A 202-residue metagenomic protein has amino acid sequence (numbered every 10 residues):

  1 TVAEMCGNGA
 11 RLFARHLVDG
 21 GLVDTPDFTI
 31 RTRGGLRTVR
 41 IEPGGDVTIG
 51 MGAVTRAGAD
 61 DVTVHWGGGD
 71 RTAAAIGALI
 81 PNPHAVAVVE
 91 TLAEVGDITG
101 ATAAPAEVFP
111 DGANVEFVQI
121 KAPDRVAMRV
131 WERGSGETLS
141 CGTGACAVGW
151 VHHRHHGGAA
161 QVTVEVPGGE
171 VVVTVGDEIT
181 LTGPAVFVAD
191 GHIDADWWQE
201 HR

Functional and structural regions predicted by a protein language model:
T1-M5, A10-L139, G149-R202: Active-site proximal loop and beta-alpha junction motif in alpha/beta enzyme cores
A145: Basic DNA-binding helix
